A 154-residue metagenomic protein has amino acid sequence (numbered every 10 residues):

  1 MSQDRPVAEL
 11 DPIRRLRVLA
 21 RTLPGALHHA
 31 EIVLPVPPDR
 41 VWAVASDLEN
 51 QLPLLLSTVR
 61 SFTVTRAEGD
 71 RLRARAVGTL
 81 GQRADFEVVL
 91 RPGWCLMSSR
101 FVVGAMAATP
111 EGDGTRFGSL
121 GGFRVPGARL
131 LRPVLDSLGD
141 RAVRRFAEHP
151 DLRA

Functional and structural regions predicted by a protein language model:
M1-A67: Hydrophobic ligand-binding cavity/cleft-lining segments
Q3, A8-L10, G69, G112 (+2 more regions): Intrinsic disorder/low-complexity signal
V7-P12, A74-R75, T109-T115: Short, functional N-terminal and low-complexity linear motifs
T22, W94-L152: Beta-strand/loop substructures that line and gate deep hydrophobic ligand-binding cavities in soluble
G25-L27, G81, G114: A general secondary-structure signal for short beta-strands and their flanking turns/coil in non-transmembrane regions
V33, S46-V103, P126, H149-A154: Glycine-rich portal/gate segments that line the openings of hydrophobic small-molecule binding cavities
P35-D39, R66-G69, V89-R91, A108-R116: A short, structured loop/turn motif at beta-sheet edges
